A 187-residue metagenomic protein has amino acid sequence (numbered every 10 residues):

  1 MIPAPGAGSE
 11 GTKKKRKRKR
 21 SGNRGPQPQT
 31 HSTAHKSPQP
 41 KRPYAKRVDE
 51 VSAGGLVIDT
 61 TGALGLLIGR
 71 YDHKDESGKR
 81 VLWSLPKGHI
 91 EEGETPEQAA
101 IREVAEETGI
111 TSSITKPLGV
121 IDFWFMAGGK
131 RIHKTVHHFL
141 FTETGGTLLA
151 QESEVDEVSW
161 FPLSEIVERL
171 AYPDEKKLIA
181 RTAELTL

Functional and structural regions predicted by a protein language model:
P3-S9: N-proximal, low-complexity, solvent-exposed accessory regions that precede a main structured/catalytic
E10-L85: N-terminal strand-loop-strand
G25, E168, P173-L187: Charged phosphate-binding loop/patch that engages nucleotide di/tri-phosphates or the phosphate backbone of nucleic
A45, D75, I132, L178-A180 (+1 more regions): Residue-level signature of transmembrane alpha-helix interfaces in integral membrane proteins
L56-V57, R102, E184: Charged/polar positions on well-ordered alpha helices
H89-K177: Unchanged
